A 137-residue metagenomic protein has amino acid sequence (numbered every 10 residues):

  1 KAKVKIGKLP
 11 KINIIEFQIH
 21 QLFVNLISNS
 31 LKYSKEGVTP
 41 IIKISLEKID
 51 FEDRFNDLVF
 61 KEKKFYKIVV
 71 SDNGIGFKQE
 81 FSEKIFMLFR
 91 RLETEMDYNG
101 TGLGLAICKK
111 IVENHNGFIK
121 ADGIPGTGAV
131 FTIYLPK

Functional and structural regions predicted by a protein language model:
K1-N13, E47-I49: Conserved catalytic submotifs in the C-terminal HATPase_c
S30-L31: Short helix-loop "hinge" at the ATP-lid/N-box region of the Bergerat-fold HATPase_c
T39-E52, E62: Short beta-strand/loop element within the Bergerat-fold HATPase_c
K64-I68, F77-F89: Short conserved segment of the HATPase_c
D72: Acidic ATP/Mg2+-coordinating residue in the GHKL
G104, C108: Short alpha-helical Gxxx[C/S/T] motif in the catalytic ATP-binding
N116-D122: Glycine-rich ATP-binding loops of the HATPase_c
